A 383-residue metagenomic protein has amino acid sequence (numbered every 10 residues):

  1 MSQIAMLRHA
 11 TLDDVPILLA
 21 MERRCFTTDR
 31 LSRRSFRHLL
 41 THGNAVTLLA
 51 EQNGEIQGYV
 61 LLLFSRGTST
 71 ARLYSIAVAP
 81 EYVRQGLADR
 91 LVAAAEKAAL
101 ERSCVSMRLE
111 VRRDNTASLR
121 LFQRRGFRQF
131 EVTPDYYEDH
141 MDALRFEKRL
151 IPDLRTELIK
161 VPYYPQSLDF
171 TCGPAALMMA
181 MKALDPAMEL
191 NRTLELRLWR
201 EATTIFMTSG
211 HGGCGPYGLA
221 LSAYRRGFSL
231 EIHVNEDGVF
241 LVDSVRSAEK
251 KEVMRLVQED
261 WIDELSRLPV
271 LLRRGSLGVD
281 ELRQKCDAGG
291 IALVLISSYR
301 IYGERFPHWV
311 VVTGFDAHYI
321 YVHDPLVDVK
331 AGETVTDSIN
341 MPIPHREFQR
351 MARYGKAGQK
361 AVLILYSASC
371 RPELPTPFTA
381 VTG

Functional and structural regions predicted by a protein language model:
M1-D13, L144, K148-L154: Conserved N-terminal entry element of GNAT/NAT acetyltransferase domains
H9-E81, V92-A94, A98, R102 (+2 more regions): Acetyl-CoA-dependent GNAT
L73, M107-V111: Conserved hydrophobic beta-strand within the GNAT/NAT acetyltransferase core sheet that lines the active-site cleft
V92, N115-S118, D135-H140: Short glycine/proline-centered loop/turn elements that form peptide/ligand docking sites
E110-V111, Q123, R128-R145: Conserved catalytic-core motifs of GNAT/GCN5-like acyltransferases
R149-K251, E259, G275-S276: Active-site-adjacent structural segments surrounding the nucleophilic cysteine of cysteine proteases and isopeptidases
L154-T156, D287, I291, S297-Y299 (+2 more regions): Noncatalytic regulatory segments and standalone regulatory/sensor domains
W261-R300: Internal catalytic-core helix/loop-beta-alpha segment that presents or stabilizes conserved functional determinants
